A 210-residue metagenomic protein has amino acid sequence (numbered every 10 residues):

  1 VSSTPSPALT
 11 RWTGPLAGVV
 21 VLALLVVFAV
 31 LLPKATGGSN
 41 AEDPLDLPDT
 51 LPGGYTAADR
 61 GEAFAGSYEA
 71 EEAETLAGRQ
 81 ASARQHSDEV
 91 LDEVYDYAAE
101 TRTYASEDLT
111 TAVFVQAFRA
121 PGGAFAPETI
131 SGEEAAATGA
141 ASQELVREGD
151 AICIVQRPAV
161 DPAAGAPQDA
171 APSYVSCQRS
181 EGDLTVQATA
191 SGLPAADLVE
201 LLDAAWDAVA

Functional and structural regions predicted by a protein language model:
V1-T10, T50-T56, A63, Q116-R119: Extended interaction regions within the primary functional domain
S3-T4, L9-T13, L25-T50: C-terminal region of N-terminal signal peptides and the immediate post-cleavage residues of exported proteins
G14-L22: Hydrophobic H-region at the start of alpha-helical membrane spans
K34-H86: N-terminal topogenic membrane-targeting module
L45-T50, P127-L145, P194-A210: A signal for specific C-terminal beta-sheet/loop modules enriched in small/flexible residues with GP/PG/PP motifs
A63-Q156: Short, solvent-exposed recognition patches
E148-V209: A short, solvent-exposed beta-edge/loop patch
